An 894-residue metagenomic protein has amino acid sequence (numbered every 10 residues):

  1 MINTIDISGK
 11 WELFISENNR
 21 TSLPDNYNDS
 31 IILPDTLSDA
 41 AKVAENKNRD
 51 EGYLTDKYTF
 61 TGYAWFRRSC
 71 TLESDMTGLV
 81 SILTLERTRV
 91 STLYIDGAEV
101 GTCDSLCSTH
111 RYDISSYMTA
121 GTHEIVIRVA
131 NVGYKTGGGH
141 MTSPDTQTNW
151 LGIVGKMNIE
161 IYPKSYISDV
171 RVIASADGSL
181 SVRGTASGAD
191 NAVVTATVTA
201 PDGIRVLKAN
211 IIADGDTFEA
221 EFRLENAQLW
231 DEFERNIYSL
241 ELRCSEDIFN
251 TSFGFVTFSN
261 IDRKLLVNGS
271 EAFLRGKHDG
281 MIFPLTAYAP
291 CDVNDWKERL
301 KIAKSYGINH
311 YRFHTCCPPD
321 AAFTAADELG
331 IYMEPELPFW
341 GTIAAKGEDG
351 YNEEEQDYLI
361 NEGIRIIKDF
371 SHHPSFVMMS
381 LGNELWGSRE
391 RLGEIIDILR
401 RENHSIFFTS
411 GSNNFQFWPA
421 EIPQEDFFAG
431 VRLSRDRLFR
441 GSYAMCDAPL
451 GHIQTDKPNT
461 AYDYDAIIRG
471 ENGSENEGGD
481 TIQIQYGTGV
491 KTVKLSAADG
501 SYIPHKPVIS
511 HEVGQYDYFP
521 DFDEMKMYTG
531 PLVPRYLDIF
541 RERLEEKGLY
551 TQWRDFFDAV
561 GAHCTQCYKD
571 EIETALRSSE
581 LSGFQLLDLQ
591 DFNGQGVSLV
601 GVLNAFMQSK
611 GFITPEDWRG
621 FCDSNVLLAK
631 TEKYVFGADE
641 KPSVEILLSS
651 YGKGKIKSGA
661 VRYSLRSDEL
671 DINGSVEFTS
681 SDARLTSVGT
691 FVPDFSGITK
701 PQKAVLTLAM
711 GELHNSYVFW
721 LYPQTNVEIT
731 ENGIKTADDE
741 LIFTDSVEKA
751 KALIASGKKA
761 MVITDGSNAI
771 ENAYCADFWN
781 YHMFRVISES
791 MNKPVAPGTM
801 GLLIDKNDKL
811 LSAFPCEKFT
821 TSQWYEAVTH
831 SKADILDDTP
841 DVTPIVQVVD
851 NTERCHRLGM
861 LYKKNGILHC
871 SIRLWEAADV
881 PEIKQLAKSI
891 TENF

Functional and structural regions predicted by a protein language model:
I5-N19, A40-A41, D56, F60-Y166 (+3 more regions): Accessory beta-strand-rich segments of carbohydrate-active enzymes
A44-T71, L79-T84, R89-I95, G101 (+7 more regions): Active-site-adjacent substrate/metal-binding segments within catalytic domains of carbohydrate-active enzymes
L93-I95, S179-I211, A220, K641-T679 (+2 more regions): Beta-strand-rich binding/interaction modules
M118-T122, T185-I261, G697-V727: Extended acidic/polar, glycine-enriched regions that form or flank non-catalytic beta-rich accessory modules
H310-L603: Substrate-binding/catalytic cleft of secreted carbohydrate-active enzymes, primarily glycoside hydrolases
E402, L587-S650: Aromatic-rich peripheral "rim/lid" segments of glycoside hydrolase catalytic domains that contact and position glycan
R469-K491, I787-P881: Catalytic beta-strand/loop cores that center a nucleophilic Ser/Cys/Thr and support acyl-enzyme chemistry
D739-H782, K864: Short alpha-beta junction capping motif
